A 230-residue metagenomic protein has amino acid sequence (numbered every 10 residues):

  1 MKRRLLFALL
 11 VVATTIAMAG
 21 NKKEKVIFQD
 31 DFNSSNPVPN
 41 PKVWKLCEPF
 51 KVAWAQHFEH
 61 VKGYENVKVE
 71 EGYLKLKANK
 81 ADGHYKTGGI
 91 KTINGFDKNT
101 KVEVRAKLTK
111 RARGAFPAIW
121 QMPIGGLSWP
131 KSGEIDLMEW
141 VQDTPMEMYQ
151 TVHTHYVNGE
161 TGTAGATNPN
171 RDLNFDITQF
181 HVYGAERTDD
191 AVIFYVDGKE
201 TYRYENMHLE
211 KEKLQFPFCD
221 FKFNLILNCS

Functional and structural regions predicted by a protein language model:
M1-K23: Bacterial Sec-dependent N-terminal signal peptides
G20-S230: GH16 jelly-roll
